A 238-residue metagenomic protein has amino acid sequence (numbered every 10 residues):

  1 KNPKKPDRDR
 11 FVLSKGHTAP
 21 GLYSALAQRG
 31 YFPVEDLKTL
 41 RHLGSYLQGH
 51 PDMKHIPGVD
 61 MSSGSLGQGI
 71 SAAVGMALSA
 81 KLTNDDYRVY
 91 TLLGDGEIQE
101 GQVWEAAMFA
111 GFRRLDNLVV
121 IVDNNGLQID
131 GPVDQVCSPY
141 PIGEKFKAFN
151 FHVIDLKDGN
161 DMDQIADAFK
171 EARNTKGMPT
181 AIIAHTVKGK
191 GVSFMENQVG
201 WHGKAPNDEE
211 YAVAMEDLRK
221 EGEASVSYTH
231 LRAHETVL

Functional and structural regions predicted by a protein language model:
K1-F112: Cofactor-binding active-site loop characterized by glycine-rich and histidine/acidic residues
T91-L93, H152-K157: Short catalytic-loop micro-motif centered on adjacent basic/acidic residues
G94-E97, N124, T186: Active-site metal-binding loops of divalent metal-dependent hydrolases
Q102-N125, A181: A short alpha/beta connector and helix-capping loop motif
L118-D130, G143-A148: Active-site pocket-lining segment
Q135-G143: Short, glycine/polar-rich helix-capping loops at beta-to-alpha or helix-loop-helix junctions that flank or form
F151, G159-S227: Glycine/aspartate-rich loop-and-adjacent alpha/beta segment that forms the canonical ThDP
H230-L238: Single conserved hydrophobic/aromatic residue that forms the stacking wall/gate of nucleotide- or nucleobase-binding
